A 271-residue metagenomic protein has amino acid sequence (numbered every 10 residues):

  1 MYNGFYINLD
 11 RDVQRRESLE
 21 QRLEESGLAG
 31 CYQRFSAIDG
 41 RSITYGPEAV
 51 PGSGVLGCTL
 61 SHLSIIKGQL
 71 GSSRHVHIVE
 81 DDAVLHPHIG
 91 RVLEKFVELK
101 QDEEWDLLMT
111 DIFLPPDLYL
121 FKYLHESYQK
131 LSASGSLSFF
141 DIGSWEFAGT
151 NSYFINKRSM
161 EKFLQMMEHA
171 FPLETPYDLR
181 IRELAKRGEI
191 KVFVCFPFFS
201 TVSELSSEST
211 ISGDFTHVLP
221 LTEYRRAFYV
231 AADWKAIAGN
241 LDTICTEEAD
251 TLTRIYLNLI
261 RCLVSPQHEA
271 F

Functional and structural regions predicted by a protein language model:
M1-V79, A83-F271: An acidic/histidine-cluster motif and surrounding catalytic segment that typifies divalent-metal-assisted enzyme active
